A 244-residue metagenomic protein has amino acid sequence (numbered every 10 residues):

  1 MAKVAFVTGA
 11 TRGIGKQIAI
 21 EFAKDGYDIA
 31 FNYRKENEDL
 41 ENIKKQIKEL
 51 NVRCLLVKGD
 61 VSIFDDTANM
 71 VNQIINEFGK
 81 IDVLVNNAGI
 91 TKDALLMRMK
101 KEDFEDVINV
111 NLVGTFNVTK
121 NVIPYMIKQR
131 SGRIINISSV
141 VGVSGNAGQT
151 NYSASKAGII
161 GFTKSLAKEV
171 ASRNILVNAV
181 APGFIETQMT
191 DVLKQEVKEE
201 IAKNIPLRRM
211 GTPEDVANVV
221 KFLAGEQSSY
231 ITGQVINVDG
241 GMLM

Functional and structural regions predicted by a protein language model:
T11-R12: Conserved glycine-rich cofactor-binding loop
Y27-E41: Conserved glycine-rich Rossmann-like NAD(P)H-binding loop of the short-chain dehydrogenase/reductase
L95-L96, D103-I108, T190, I201: Substrate-binding pocket helix/loop in short-chain dehydrogenase/reductase
T119, S155, T163: Active-site helix of classical SDR
P124, K168-S172, S229: Alpha-helical segment proximal to the catalytic Tyr-Lys
I127, S131, R209-V238, M242-L243: C-terminal substrate-recognition "lid" of short-chain dehydrogenase/reductases
S139: Residue(s) in the substrate-gating loop at a strand-loop-helix junction that position the organic substrate next
